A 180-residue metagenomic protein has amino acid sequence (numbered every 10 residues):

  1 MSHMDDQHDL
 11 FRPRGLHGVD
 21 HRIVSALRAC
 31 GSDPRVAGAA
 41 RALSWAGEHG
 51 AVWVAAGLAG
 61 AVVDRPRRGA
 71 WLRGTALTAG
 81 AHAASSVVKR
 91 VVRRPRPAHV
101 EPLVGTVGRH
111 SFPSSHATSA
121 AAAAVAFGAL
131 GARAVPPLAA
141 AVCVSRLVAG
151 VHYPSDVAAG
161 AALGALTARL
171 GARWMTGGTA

Functional and structural regions predicted by a protein language model:
M1-A51, S85-R109: N-terminal transmembrane-helix/juxtamembrane module of multi-pass inner/ER membrane proteins
C30, P34, V62, P66 (+3 more regions): Membrane-interface elements of multi-pass transporters and channels
R35-G38, A42, R67, W71 (+3 more regions): Hydrophobic, aromatic-rich alpha-helical transmembrane segments and their membrane-interface anchor motifs
H49-V52, G57-G60: Basic/polar, acidic-poor N-terminal "presequence/leader" segments that form or can form short amphipathic helices
A59-A83: Interfacial segments of alpha-helical transmembrane regions
H82-S86, R90, A165-R169: Transmembrane alpha-helical segments of multi-pass membrane transport proteins and ion-pumping complexes
V100-A180: Membrane-embedded catalytic cores of phosphoryl/pyrophosphoryl-handling enzymes
